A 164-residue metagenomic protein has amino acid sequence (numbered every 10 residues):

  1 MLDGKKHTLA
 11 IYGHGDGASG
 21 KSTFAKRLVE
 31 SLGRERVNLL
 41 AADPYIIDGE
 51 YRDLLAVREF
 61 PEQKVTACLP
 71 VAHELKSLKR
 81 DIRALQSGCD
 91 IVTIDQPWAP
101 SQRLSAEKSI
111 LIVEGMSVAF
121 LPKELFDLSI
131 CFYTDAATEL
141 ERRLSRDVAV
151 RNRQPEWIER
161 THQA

Functional and structural regions predicted by a protein language model:
M1-G4: Pre-Walker A adenine-sensing motif
I11-G13: Hydrophobic anchor at the beta1->P-loop junction of P-loop NTPases
D16-G17: The conserved Walker
S22: Walker A/P-loop
E30-L39: Post-Walker A helix-loop "phosphate-sensing" segment adjacent to the P-loop in P-loop NTPases
N38-A41, I47-W98, I110: Conserved nucleotide-sensing/catalytic segment adjacent to the nucleotide-binding pocket in NTP-handling enzymes
Q102-V150: ATP-dependent NMP and nucleoside kinases share a basic, alpha-helical "lid"
V150-A164: Small-molecule kinase domains that catalyze NTP-dependent phosphoryl transfer to phosphate-bearing small molecules
